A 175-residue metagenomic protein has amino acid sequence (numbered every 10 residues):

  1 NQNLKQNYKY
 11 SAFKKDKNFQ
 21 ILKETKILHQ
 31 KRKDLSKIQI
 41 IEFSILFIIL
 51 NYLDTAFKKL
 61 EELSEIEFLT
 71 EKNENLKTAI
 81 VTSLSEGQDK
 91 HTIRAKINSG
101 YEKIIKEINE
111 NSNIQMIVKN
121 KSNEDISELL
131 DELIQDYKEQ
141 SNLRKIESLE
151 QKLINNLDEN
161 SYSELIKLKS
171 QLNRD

Functional and structural regions predicted by a protein language model:
N1-D175: A charged alpha-helical hairpin associated with nucleic-acid processing machineries
